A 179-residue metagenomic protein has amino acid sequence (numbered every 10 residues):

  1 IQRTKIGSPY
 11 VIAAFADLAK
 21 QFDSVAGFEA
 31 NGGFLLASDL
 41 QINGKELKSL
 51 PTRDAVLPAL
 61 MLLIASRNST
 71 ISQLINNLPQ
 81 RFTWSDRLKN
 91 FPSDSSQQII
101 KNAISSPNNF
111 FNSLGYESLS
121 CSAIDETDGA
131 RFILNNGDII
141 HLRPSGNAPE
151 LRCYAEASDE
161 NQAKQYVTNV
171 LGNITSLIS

Functional and structural regions predicted by a protein language model:
I1-Y154, E160-S179: Phosphate-binding and adjacent anionic-ligand microenvironments
